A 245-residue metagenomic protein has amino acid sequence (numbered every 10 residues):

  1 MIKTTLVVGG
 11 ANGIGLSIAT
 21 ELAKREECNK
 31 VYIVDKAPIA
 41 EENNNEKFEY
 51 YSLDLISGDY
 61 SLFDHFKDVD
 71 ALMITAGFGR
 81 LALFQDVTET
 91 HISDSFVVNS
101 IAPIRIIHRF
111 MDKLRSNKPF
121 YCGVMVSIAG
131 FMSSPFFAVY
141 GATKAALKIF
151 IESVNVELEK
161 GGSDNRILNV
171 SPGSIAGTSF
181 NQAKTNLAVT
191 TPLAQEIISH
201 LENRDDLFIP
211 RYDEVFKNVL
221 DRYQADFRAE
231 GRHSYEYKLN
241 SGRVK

Functional and structural regions predicted by a protein language model:
A11, G15, A19: N-terminal Rossmann NAD(P)H-binding glycine-rich loop of SDR-like oxidoreductase domains
T75-L81: Conserved NAD(P)H cofactor-binding loop of Rossmann-fold oxidoreductase domains
L83-F84, H91-D94: Substrate-binding pocket helix/loop in short-chain dehydrogenase/reductase
I107, T143: Active-site helix of classical SDR
S127: Residue(s) in the substrate-gating loop at a strand-loop-helix junction that position the organic substrate next
M132-A138: Active-site loop immediately N-terminal to the catalytic Tyr-X3-Lys motif of short-chain dehydrogenase/reductase
N165, N169, Q182-R222: C-terminal helical subdomain
